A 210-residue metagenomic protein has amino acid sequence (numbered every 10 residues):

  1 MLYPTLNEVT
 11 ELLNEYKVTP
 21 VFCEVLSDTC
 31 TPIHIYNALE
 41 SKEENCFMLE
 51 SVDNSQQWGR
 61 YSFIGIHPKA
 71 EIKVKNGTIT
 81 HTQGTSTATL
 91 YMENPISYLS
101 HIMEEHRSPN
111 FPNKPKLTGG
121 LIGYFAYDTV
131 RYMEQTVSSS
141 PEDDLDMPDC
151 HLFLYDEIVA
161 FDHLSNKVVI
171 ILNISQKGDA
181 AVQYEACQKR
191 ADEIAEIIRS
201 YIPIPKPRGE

Functional and structural regions predicted by a protein language model:
M1-S41, N45-C46, S51-Y91, Y127 (+1 more regions): Extended accessory regions or peripheral subdomains of proteins
L49, L117-T118: ATP-grasp fold ATP-binding core
P95-F111, Q135-D146: Short acidic (Asp/Glu) patches
